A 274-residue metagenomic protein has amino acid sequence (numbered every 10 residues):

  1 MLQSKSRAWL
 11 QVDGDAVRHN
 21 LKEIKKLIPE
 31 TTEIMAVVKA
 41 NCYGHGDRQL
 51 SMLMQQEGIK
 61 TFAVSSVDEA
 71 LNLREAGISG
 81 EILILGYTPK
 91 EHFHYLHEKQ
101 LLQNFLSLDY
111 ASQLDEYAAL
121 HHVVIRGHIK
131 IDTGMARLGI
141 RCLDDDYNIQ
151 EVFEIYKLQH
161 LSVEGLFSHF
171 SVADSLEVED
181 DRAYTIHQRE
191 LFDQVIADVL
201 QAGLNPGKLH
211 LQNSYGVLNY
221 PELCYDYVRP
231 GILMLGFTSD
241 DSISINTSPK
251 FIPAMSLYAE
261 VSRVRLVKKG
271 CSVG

Functional and structural regions predicted by a protein language model:
M1-L102, L108, D115-E116, V124 (+1 more regions): A charged N-terminal "starter" segment
K5, A40-L53, E57, A111 (+4 more regions): Active-site loop/helix belt of alpha/beta enzymes
N20-L21, R263-R265: C-terminal active-site rim and adjoining tail of enzyme catalytic domains
S66, S107-L108, I131, I232: Short secondary-structure boundary segments
G86, S107, G231, R265: Residues at the C-termini of beta-strands that transition into short coil/loop
H121: Acidic/Gly/His-enriched mid-domain segments of enzyme catalytic cores or analogous surface patches that mediate
K268-G274: Short, solvent-exposed secondary-structure boundary/capping segments
